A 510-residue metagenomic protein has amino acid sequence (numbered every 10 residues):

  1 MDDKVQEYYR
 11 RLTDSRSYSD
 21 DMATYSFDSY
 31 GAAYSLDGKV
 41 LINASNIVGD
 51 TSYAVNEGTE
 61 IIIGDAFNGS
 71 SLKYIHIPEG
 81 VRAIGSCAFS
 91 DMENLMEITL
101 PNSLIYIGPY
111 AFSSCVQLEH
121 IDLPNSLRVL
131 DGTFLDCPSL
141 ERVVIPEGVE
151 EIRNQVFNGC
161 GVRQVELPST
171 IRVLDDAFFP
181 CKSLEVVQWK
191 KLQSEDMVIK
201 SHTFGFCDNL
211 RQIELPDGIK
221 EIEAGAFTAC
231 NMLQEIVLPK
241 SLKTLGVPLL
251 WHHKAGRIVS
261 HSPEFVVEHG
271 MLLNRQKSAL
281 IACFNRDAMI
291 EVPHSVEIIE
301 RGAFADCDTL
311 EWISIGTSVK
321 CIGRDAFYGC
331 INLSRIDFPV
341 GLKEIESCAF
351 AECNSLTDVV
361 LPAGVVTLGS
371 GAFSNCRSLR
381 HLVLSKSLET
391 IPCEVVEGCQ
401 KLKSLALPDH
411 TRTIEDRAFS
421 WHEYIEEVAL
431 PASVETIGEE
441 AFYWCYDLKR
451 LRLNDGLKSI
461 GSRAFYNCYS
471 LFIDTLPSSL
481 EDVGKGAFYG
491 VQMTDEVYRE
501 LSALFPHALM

Functional and structural regions predicted by a protein language model:
M1-K39, S45-I61, S70-A83, E93-Y106 (+17 more regions): Structural signature of tandem-repeat unit edges
D65, G85-A88, G108-A111, D131-T133 (+14 more regions): Consensus positions within tandem repeat domains that build extended binding/scaffold surfaces
